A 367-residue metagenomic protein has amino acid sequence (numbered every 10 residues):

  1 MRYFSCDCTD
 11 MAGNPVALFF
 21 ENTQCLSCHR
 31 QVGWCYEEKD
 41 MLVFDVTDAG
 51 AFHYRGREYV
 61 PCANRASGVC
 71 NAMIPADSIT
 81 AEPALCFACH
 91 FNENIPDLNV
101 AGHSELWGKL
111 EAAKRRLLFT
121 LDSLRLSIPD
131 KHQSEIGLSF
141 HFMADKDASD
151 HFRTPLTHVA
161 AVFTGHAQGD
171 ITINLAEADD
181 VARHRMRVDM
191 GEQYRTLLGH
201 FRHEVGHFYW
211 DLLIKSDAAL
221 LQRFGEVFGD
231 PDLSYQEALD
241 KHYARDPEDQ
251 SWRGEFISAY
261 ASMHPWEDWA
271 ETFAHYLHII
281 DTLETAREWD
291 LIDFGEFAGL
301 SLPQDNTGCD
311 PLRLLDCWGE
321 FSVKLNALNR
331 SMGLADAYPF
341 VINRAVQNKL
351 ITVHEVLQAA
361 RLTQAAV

Functional and structural regions predicted by a protein language model:
R2-F4, E21, R55-E58, A66 (+2 more regions): Short metal-coordination and nucleic-acid-contact micro-motifs, chiefly zinc-binding Cys/His arrays
S5-G13, S27-C28, P61-R65, A72 (+1 more regions): Short, cysteine/histidine-rich loop/knuckle motifs that typically chelate Zn2+
M11-F20, G33, S67-P75, N94: Short functional micro-motifs and their immediate structural scaffolds
C25, R195-K215, A270: Active-site recognition of the HExxH zinc-binding catalytic motif
G108-D180: Auxiliary, metal-adjacent structural segments of Zn-dependent hydrolase domains
V181-F201: Short pre-active-site segment immediately N-terminal to the catalytic Zn-binding motif
W210-T282: Post-HExxH zinc-binding segment in Zn-dependent metallohydrolases
A261-V367: Pan-zinc metallopeptidase signature
